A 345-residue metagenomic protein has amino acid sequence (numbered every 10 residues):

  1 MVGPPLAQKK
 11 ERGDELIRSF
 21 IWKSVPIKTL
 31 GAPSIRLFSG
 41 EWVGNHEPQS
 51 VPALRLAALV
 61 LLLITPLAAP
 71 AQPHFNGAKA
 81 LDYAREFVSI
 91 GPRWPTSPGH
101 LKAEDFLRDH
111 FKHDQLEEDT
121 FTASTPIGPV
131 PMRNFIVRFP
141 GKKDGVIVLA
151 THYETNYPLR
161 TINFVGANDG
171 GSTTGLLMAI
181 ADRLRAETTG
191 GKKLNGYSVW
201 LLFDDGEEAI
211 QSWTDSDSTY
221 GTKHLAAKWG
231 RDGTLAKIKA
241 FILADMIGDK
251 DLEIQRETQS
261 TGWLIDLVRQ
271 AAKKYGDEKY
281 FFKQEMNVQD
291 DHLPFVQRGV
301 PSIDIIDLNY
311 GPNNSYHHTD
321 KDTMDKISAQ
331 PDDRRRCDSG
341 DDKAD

Functional and structural regions predicted by a protein language model:
M1-A71: Intrinsic disorder/low-complexity segments
P70-E104, P158, P312-T323: N-terminal capping segment at the start of a domain
H74-L81, W94-D105, A167-G175, S216-Y220 (+3 more regions): Soluble non-cytosolic domains of exported or imported proteins
D82-K142: A non-catalytic alpha/beta surface segment that caps or lines the substrate-entry region of metallo-dependent hydrolase
A84, V88-P95, F111-Q115, F139 (+9 more regions): Sec/Tat-exported extracytoplasmic proteins
F87, D119-F121, F139-G141, A150-E154 (+5 more regions): Active-site-proximal beta-strand/loop segments in catalytic clefts of secreted hydrolases
G99, T120-S124, A240, I247-D345: Active-site-adjacent substrate-binding region of metalloamidase/peptidase-like peptide-processing proteins
T161-Q270, Q284-N287, H292: Acidic/histidine-rich catalytic neighborhood of metal-dependent amide-processing enzymes
